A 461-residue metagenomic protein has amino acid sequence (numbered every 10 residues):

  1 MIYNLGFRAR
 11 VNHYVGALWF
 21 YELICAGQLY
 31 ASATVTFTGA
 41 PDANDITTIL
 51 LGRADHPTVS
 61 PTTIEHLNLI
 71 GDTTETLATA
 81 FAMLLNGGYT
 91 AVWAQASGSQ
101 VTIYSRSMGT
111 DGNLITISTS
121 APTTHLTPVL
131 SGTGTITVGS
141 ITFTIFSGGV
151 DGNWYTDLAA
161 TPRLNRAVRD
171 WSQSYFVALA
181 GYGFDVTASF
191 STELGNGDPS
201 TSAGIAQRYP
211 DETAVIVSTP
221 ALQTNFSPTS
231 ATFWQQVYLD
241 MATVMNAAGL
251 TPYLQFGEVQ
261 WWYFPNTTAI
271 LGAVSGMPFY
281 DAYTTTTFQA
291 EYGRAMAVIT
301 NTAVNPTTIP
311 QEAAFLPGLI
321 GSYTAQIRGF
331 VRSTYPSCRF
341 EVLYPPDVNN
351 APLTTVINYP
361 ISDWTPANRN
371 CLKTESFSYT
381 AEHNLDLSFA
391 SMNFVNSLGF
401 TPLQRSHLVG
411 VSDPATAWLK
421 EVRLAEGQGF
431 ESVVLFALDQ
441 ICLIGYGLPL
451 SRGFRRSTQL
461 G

Functional and structural regions predicted by a protein language model:
M1, V11-C25, D185-G195, R369-G461: Substrate-binding cleft of secreted/luminal carbohydrate-active enzymes
M1-L29, T135, T142-P228, C371-K373 (+2 more regions): N-terminal substrate-binding region of glycoside hydrolase catalytic domains
M1-N4, A78-A80, L158-S174, S227-A242 (+5 more regions): Well-ordered, non-membrane alpha-helical segments in soluble/globular domains
L5-G6, W171-V186, D240-T251, Q311 (+3 more regions): A structural motif corresponding to the C-terminal end of an alpha-helix and its immediate exit/capping segment
Q28-I145: Polar low-complexity, Ser/Thr/Gly/Ala/Asp/Asn-rich disordered segments used for subunit assembly and tip/surface
L194-P199, W261-N266, N349-P352, C442-I444: Short catalytic/ligand-binding loop motif for oxyanion handling, primarily in non-cytosolic enzymes, centered on
I205, E212-T334, P346, T354-P360: Polysaccharide-binding and catalytic clefts of secreted carbohydrate-active enzymes
Q255, T334-N384: Substrate-binding cleft/loops of secretory-pathway carbohydrate-active enzymes
